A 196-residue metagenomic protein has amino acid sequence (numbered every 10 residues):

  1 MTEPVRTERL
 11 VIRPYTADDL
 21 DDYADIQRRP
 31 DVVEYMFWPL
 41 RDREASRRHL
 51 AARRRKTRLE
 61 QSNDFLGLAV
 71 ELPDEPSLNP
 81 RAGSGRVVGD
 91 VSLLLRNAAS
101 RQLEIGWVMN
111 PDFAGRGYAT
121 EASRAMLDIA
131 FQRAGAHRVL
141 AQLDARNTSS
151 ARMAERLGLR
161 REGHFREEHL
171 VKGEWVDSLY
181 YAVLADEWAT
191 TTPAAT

Functional and structural regions predicted by a protein language model:
M1-D112, I129, R133, E174-T196: GNAT-family acyltransferases
D19-D22, A122, M126, H164: Hydrophobic alpha-helical segments typical of transmembrane helices and their membrane-interface/capping positions
D42, R146, H169: Positions that flank functional sites
W107-M109, G115-Q132, T148-R156: Conserved acetyl-CoA-binding loop-helix of GNAT-fold acetyltransferases
L140-Q142, R160-S178: Conserved catalytic-core motifs of GNAT/GCN5-like acyltransferases
